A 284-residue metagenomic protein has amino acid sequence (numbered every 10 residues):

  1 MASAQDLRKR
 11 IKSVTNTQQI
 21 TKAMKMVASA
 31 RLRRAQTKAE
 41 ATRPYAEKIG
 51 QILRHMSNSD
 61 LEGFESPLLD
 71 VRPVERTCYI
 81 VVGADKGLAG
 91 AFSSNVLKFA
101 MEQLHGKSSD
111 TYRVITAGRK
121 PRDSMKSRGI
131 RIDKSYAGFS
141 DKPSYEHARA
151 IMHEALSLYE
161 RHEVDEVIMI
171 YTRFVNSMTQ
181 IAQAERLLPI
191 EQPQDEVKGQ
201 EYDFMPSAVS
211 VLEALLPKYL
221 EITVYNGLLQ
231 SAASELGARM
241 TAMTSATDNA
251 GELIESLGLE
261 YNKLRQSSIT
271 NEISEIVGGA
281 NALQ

Functional and structural regions predicted by a protein language model:
M1-Q284: C-terminal beta-strand-loop-alpha-helix "lid" module of Rossmann-like NAD(P)-dependent dehydrogenases
